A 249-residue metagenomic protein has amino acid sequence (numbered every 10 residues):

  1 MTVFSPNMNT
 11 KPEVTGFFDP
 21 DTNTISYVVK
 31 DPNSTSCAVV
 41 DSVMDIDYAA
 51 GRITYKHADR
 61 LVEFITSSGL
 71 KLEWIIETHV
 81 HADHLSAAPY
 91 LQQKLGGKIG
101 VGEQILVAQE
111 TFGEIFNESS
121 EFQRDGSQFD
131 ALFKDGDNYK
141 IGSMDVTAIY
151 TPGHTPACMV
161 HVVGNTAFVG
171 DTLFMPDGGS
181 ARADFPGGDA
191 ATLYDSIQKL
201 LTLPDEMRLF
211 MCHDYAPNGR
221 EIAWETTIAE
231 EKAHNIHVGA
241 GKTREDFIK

Functional and structural regions predicted by a protein language model:
T2-F4, I248-K249: C-terminal regulatory/interaction regions
V3, V14, S26, D135-N138 (+1 more regions): Short, acidic/polar N-cap/turn motifs at the starts of alpha helices
V3-N9, F122-G126: Short, conserved catalytic or adaptor-binding loops enriched in Gly and charged residues
N7-K71, H161-V169: Conserved beta-strand hairpin/beta-sheet module of binuclear metal-dependent hydrolase folds, prominently
V14, I75, I99, A148 (+1 more regions): Generic preference for hydrophobic
V29, T78, T151: Conserved S/T- and glycine-rich ATP-binding loop of Class I adenylate-forming
T35, S42-Y48, F122-Q128, N138-K140 (+2 more regions): Metallo-beta-lactamase
C37, M44-G142, A233-H234: Active-site HxH/HxHxD metal-binding segment of metal-dependent hydrolases
